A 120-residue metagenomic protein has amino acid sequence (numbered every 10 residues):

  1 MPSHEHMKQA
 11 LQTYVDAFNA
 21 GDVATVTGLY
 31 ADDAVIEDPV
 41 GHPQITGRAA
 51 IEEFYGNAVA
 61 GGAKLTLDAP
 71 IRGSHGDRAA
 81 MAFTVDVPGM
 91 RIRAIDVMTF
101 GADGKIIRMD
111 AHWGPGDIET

Functional and structural regions predicted by a protein language model:
M1-G28, D32, T120: Short, low-complexity N-terminal intrinsically disordered segments enriched in polar/charged residues
P2-S3, D16, E52-T120: A beta-strand edge to alpha-helix "cap/lid" segment located at domain peripheries
H6-V15, D38-P39, I51-Y55: Short, mixed-charge, low-aromatic patches
A31, V40, G104: Residue-level signal for pocket-adjacent positions within structured domains
D33-V35, P88-G89: Short hydrophobic/aromatic segments of transmembrane alpha-helices and their interfaces
V35-Q44: A short gly/proline-enriched turn/hairpin at secondary-structure junctions
